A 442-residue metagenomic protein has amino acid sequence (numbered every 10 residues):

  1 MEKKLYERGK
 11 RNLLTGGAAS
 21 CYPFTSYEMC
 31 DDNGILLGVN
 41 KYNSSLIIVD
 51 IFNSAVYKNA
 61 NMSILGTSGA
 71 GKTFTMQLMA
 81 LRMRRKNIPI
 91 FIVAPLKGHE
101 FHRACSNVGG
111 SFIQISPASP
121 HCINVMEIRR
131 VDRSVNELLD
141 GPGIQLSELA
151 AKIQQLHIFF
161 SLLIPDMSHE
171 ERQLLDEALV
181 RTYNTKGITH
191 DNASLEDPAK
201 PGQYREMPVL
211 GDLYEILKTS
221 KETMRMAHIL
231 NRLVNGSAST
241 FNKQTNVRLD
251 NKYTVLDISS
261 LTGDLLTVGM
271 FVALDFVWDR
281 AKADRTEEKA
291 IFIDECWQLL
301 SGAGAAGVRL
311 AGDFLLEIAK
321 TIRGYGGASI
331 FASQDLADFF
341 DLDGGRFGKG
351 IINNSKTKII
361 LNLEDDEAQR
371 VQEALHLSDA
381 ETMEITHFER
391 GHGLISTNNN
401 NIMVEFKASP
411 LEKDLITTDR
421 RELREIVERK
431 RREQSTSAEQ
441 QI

Functional and structural regions predicted by a protein language model:
M1-I47, N53, K97-G98, A104-G110 (+7 more regions): P-loop NTPase motor domains
M1-S26, T67-G69, D284, F339-I442: C-terminal regions of RecA-like/P-loop NTPase motor modules
N61, I90-I92, G110-Q114, Y253-V255 (+1 more regions): Conserved beta-strand scaffold positions in the cores of enzyme catalytic domains, especially in NTP/NDP-utilizing
I64: Hydrophobic anchor at the beta1->P-loop junction of P-loop NTPases
A70-N124: Walker A/P-loop NTP-binding active-site region of P-loop NTPases, recognizing the glycine-rich GxxxxGKT/S
I92, I291, S329-F331: Structural beta-sheet core signal
I322-F339: Sensor-1/coupling segment of RecA-like P-loop NTPase cores
